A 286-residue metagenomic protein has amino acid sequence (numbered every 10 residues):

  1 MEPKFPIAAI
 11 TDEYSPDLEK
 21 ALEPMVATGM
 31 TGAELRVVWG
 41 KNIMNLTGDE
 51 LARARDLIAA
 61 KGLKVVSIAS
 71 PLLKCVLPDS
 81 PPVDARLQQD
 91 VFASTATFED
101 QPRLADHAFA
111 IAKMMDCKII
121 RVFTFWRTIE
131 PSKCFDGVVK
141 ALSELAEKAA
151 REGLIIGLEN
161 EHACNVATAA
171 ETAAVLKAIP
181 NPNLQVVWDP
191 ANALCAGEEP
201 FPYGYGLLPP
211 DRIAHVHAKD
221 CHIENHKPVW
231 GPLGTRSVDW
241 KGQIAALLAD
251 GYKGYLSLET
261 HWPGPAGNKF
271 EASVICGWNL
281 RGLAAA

Functional and structural regions predicted by a protein language model:
M1-T31, A52-G62, V76-L77, A110 (+2 more regions): Histidine-acidic metal/acid-base catalytic patches
I7-A9, G40-N42, S94-A96, P131-K133 (+2 more regions): Short, contiguous strand/loop micro-motifs
T11, V37-W39, T124, L158-H162 (+2 more regions): Short glycine-centered, acidic/aromatic-flanked micro-motifs in structured strand/loop junctions that mark active-site
D17-P24, C75-V186, C195: Active-site acidic/histidine proton-transfer and metal-coordination neighborhood in alpha/beta enzyme cores
E34, S67-A69, R121, G157 (+3 more regions): Conserved beta-strand positions in the central sheet of alpha/beta enzyme cores
L35-I58, F125-E130: Glycine-rich, proline-tolerant flexible connector loops at the mouths of alpha/beta enzymes
T47-E50, S94-Q101, P131-C134, V138 (+3 more regions): Residue-level preference for long, well-ordered alpha-helices that form the structural scaffold of enzyme catalytic
S70-K74: Short glycine-enriched loops at secondary-structure junctions
